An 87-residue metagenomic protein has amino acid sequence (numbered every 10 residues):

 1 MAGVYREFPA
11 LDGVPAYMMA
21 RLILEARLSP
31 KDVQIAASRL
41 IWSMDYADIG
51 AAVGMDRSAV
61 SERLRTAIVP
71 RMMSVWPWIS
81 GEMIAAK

Functional and structural regions predicted by a protein language model:
A10-E25: Short, Lys/Arg-enriched N-terminal segment that forms or immediately precedes the first helix of a structured domain
E25-V33: Short helix-coil-helix linker/hinge
D32, R57-S58: The DNA-contacting recognition helix of HTH DNA-binding domains and analogous helical DNA-recognition elements
I35, V60-S61: Helix-turn-helix DNA-binding helix
A36-S43: Short helix-to-turn junction characteristic of helix-turn-helix DNA-binding domains, especially the helix
R39, L64-R65, R71: DNA major-groove recognition helix of helix-turn-helix
D48-V53, V60: Short alpha-helical "recognition helix" segments of helix-turn-helix
I68-I84: Short, Lys/Arg-enriched C-terminal cap helix and immediately downstream tail that follows
